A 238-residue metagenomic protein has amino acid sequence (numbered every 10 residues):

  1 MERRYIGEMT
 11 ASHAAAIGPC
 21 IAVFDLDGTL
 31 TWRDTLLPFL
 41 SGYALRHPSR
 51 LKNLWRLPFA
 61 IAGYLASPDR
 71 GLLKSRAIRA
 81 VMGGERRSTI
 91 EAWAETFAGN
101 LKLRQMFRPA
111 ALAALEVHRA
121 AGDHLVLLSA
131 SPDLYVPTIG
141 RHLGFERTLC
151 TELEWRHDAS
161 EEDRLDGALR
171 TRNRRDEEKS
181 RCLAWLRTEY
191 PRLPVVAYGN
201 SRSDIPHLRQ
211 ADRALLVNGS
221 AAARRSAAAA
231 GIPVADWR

Functional and structural regions predicted by a protein language model:
E2-P19, A92, G99-R238: C-terminal cap/substrate-recognition subdomain and adjoining C-terminal extension of metal-dependent phosphatase-like
Y5-A66: Active-site neighborhood of HAD-like aspartate-dependent phosphohydrolases
P38-F39, L73-A77, W93: A general alpha-helix detector
A62-L65, L73-G83: Helix-loop "lid/cap" segments that line or gate small-molecule binding pockets
A66-G71, H142: A short, flexible N-terminal coil/short beta segment enriched in small residues
L72, E85, E178-R181: Generic recognition of short, well-ordered alpha-helical interface segments
M82-R86, F145-R147: Short coil-to-beta-strand
E85-A94: Acidic catalytic patch
